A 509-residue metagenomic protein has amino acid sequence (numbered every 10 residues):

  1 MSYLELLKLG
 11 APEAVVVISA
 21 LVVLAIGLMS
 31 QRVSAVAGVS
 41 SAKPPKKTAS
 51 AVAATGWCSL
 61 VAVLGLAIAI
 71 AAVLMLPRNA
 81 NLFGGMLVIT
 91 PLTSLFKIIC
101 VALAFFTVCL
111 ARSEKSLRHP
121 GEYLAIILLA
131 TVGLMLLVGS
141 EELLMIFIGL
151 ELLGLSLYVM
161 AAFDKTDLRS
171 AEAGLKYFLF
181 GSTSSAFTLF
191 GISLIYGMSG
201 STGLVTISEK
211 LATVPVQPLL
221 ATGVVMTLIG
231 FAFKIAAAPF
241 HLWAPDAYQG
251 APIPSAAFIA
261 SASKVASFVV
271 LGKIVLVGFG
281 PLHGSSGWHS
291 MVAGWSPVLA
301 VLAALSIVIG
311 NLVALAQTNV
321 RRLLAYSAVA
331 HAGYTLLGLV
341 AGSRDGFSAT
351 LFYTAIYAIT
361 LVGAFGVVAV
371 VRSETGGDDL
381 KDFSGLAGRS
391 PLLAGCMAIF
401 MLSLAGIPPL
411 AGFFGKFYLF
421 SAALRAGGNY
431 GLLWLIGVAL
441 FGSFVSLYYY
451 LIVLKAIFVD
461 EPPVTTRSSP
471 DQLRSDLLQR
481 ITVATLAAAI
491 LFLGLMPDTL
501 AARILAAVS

Functional and structural regions predicted by a protein language model:
M1-S509: Alpha-helical transmembrane segments of multi-pass membrane proteins predominantly involved in bioenergetics
